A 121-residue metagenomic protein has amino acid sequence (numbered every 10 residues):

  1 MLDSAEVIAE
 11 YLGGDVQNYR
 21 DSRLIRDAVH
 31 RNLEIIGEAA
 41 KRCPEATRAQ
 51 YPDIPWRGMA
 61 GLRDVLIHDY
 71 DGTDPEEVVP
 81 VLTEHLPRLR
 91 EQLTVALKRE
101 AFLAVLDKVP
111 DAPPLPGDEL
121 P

Functional and structural regions predicted by a protein language model:
L2-P121: Solvent-exposed interaction patches of small proteins and small membrane subunits
